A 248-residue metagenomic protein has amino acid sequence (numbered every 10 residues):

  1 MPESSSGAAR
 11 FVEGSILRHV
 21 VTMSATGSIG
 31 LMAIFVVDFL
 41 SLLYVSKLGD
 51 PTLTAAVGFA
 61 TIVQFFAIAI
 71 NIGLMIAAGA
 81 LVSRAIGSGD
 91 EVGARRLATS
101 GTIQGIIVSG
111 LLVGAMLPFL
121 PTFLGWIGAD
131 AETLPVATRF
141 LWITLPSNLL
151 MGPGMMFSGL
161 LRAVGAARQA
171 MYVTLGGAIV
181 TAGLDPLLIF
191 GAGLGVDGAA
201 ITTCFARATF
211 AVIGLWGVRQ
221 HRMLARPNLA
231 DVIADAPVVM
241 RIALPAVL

Functional and structural regions predicted by a protein language model:
M1-G27, V82-L149, G183, L187-L244: Short alpha-helical transmembrane segments in multi-pass integral membrane proteins
R18-G79, R241-L248: Signature of the first transmembrane helix
V36-F39, L48-P51, A85-S88, A163-V164 (+1 more regions): Helix-loop interface residues and adjacent transmembrane-helix termini in multi-pass membrane transporters, primarily
L42, G79-A80, L120-P121, M155-S158 (+1 more regions): Interfacial helix-capping/hinge residues at the ends of transmembrane alpha-helices
L42, P51-T54, E91, L120 (+2 more regions): Membrane-helix interface/capping residues of multi-pass secondary transporters
A55-G114, M151-A170: Small-residue-rich hydrophobic transmembrane alpha-helices
G165-Y172, V196, A200: Short, non-helical or kinked segments that cap or interrupt transmembrane helices
